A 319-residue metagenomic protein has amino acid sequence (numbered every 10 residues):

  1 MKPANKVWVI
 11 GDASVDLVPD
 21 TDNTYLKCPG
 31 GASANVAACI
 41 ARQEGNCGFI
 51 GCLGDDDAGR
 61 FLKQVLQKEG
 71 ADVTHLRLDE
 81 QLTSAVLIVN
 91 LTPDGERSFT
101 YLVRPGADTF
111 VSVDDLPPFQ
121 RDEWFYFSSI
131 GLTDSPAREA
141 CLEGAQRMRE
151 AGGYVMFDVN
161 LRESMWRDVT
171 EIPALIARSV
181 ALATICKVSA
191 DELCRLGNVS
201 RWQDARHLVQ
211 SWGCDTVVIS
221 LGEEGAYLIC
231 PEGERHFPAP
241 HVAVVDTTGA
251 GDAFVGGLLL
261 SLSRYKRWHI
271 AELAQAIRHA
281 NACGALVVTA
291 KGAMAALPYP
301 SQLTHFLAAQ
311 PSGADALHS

Functional and structural regions predicted by a protein language model:
M1-D72, L317-S319: Glycine-rich phosphate/adenosyl-contacting loop at the front of the ribokinase-like
M1-K6, Q146, N198, W202-S319: Conserved phosphate-binding/catalytic region of the ribokinase-like
A38, V86-N90, G225-I229: Short beta-strand scaffold segments in enzyme catalytic cores
N46-C47, V73, G153-V155, V217: Hydrophobic anchor at the start of a short beta-strand that flanks the dinucleotide cofactor-binding loop
N46-F127, H305-S319: Conserved N-terminal subdomain of the carbohydrate kinase-like
P117-F119, R178-S179, Q210: Structural alpha-helical scaffold elements that stabilize or flank donor/cofactor-binding regions in carbohydrate
I130-H207, E224-G225: Conserved beta-alpha-beta core of the PfkB/ribokinase-like small-molecule kinase fold
